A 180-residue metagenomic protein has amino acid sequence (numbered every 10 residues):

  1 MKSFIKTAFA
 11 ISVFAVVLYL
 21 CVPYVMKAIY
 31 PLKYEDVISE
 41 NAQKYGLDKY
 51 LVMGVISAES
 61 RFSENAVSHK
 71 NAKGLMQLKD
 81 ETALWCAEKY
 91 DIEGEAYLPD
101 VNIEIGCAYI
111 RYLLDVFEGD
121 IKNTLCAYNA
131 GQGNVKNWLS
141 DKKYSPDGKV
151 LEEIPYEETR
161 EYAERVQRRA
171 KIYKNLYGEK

Functional and structural regions predicted by a protein language model:
M1-K2: N-terminal Lys/Arg-rich, disordered targeting/topogenic segments
K6-P23: Hydrophobic membrane-insertion alpha-helices, especially the h-region of bacterial N-terminal signal peptides
L20-K180: Catalytic glycan-binding domains that act on GlcNAc-containing polysaccharides
